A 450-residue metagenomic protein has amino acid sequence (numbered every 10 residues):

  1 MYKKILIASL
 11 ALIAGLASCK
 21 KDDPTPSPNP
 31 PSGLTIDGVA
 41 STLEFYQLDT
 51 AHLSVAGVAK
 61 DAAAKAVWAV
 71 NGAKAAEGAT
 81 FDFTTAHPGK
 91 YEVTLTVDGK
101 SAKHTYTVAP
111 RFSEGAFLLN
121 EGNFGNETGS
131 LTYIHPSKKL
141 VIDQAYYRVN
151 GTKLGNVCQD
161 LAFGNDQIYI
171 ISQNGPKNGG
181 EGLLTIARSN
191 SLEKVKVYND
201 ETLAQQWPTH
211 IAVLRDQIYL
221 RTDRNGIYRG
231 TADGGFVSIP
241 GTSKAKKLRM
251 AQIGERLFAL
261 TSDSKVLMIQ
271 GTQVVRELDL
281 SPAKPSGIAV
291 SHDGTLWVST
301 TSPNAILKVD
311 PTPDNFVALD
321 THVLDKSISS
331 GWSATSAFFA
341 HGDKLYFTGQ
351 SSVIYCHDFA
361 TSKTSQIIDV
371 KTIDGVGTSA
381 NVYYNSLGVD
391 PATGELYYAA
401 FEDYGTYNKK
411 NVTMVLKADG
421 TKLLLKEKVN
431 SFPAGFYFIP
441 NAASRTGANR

Functional and structural regions predicted by a protein language model:
M1-E44, G99-A116: Bacterial Sec-dependent N-terminal signal peptides
Y46-A59: A short beta-strand segment in extracellular, disulfide-stabilized domains
A59-V67: Solvent-exposed loop segments of extracellular immunoglobulin-like
V67-T84: Surface-exposed, flexible coil segments in extracellular/virion-facing regions
A116-N126, I170-G179, V213, L220-R224 (+4 more regions): Conserved beta-strand positions in repeat-built beta-propeller and related beta-rich domains
L140-K153, E193-T202, G234-G241, Q273-L280 (+3 more regions): A short beta-strand motif characteristic of beta-propeller blades
G151-A162, L203-R215, K244-G254, P282-D293 (+3 more regions): Repeated scaffold domains used in trafficking and secretory/extracellular systems, primarily beta-propellers
Y228-S352, H357: Acidic, serine/threonine- and glycine-rich low-complexity intrinsically disordered segments that serve as flexible
